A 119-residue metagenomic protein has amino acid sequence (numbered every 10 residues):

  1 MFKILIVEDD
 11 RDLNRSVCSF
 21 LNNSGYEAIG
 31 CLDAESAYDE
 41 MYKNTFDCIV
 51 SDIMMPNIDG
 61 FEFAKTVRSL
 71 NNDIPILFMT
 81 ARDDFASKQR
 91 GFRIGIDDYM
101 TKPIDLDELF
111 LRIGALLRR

Functional and structural regions predicted by a protein language model:
D10-I29: Two-component/phosphorelay signaling modules centered on CheY-like receiver
G30-C48: Acidic, metal-coordinating helix/loop segments flanking the phosphotransfer/catalytic sites of two-component signaling
D33, D59-E62: Acidic catalytic/metal-coordinating carboxylates
D39, F61-N72: Short amphipathic alpha-helix used as the core "switch/output" element in two-component signaling
D52, T80: Active-site residues of response regulator receiver
M55: Receiver (REC) domain active-site loop signature in two-component systems and cognate sites in sensor histidine kinases
K102: A Lys-centered signature of the CheY-like receiver
